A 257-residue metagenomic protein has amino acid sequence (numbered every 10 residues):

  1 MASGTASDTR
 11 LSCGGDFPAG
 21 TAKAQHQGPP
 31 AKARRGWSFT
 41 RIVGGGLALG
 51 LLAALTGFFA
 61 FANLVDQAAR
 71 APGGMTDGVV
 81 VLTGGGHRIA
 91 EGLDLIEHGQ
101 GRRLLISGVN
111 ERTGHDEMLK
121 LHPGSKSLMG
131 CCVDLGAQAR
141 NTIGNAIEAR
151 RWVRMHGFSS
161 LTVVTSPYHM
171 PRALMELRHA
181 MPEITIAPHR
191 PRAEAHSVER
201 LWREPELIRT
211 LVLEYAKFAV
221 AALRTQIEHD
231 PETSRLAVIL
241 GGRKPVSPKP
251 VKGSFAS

Functional and structural regions predicted by a protein language model:
M1-F39: N-terminal Lys/Arg-rich, disordered targeting/topogenic segments
A2-G4, F61-I208, A256: A structural signal for short, hydrophobic/glycine-enriched beta-strand patches
S12, P18-G28, G45-G50, G78-V81 (+1 more regions): Short N-terminal helix-initiation segments at or just after the protein's N-terminus
G28-R70: N-terminal type II signal-anchor transmembrane helix that functions as the membrane-insertion/stop-transfer segment
P30-I42, T113-H122, G253: Short, compositionally biased "basic patch" segments
E204-S234: A transmembrane-helix-recognition feature enriched in membrane-embedded lipid enzymes and envelope glyco-/phospholipid
E228-S257: Short linear elements at protein peripheries
